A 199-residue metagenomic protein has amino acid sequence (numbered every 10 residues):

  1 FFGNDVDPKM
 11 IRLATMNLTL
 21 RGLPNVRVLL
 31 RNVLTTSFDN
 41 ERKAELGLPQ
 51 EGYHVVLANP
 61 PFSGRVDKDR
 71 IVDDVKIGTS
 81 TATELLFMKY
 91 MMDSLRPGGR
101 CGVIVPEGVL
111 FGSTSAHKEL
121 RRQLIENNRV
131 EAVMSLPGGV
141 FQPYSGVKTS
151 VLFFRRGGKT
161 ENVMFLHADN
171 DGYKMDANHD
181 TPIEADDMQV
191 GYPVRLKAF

Functional and structural regions predicted by a protein language model:
F1-D5: Conserved SAM-binding motif I beta-strand of class I
M10: Conserved short alpha-helix immediately C-terminal to the canonical SAM/SAH-binding motif I of Rossmann-like
L13-Q50: S-adenosyl-L-methionine
T35-T36, R42-K43, L48-F199: A conserved structural/catalytic subdomain of Rossmann-like adenosyl-cofactor enzymes
